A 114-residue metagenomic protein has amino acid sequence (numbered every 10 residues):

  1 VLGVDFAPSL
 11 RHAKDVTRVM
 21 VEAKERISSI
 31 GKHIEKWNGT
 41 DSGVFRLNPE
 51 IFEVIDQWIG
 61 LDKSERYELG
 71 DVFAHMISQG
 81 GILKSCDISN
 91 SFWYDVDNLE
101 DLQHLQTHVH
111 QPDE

Functional and structural regions predicted by a protein language model:
V1-I59, K63: Conserved core of the sugar-phosphate nucleotidyltransferase
N38-E114: Conserved alpha/beta core of the MobA/IspD/sugar-nucleotide pyrophosphorylase nucleotidyltransferase superfamily
